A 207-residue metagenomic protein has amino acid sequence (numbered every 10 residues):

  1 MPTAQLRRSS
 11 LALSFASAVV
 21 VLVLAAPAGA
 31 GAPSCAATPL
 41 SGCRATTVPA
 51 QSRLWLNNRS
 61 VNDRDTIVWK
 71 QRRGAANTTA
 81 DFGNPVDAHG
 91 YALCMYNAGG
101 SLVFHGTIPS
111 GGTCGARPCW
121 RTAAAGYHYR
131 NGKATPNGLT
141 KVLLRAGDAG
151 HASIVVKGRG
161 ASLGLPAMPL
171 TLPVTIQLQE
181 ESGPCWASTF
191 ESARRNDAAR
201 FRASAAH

Functional and structural regions predicted by a protein language model:
M1-P2, A75: Short regulatory "switch" loops immediately downstream of catalytic or recognition motifs within protein catalytic
P2, A26-A32: Long, contiguous interaction/targeting segments characteristic of exported/extracellular or secretory-pathway proteins
P2-A16: Bacterial N-terminal signal peptides that target proteins for export
S14-A25: Bacterial N-terminal signal peptides
A30-H207: Extracellular glycoprotein-like low-complexity segments
